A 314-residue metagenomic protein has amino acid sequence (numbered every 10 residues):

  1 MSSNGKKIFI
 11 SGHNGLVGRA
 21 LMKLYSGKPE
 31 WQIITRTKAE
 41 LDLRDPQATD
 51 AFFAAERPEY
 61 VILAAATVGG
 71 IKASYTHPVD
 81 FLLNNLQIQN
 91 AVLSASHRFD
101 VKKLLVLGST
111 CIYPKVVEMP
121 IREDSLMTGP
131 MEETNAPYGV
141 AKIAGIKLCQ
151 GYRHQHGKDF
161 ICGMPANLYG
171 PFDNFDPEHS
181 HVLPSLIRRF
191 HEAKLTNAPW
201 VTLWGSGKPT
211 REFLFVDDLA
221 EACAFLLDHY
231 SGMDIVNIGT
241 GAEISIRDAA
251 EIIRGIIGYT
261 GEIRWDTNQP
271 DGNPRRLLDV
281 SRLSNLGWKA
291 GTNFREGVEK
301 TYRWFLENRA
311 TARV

Functional and structural regions predicted by a protein language model:
G5, G12-L16, A20-L24, K28 (+1 more regions): C-terminal substrate-binding subdomain of Rossmann-fold SDR/epimerase-dehydratase oxidoreductases
S11, R36, V61-A65, L104-T110 (+1 more regions): SDR active-site strand-loop-helix element
K28-A51: Adenosine-cofactor binding site in Rossmann-like domains, unifying the SAM/SAH pocket of S-adenosylmethionine-dependent
R44, I112-Y113, L168-G170, V182-L183 (+1 more regions): Conserved sequence/active-site signature of Rossmann-fold short-chain dehydrogenase/reductase
P46-L86, R98: NAD(P)H-binding glycine-rich loop region in Rossmannoid oxidoreductase-like domains and their noncatalytic homologs
N90-N135: Conserved Rossmann-fold NAD(P)-dependent oxidoreductase catalytic core, especially the SDR/UDP-sugar
L104, G108-S109, I146-N174, P184-I187 (+1 more regions): Conserved beta-loop-beta element that borders a ligand/cofactor-binding pocket
P137, A141-A144: Active-site helix of classical SDR
